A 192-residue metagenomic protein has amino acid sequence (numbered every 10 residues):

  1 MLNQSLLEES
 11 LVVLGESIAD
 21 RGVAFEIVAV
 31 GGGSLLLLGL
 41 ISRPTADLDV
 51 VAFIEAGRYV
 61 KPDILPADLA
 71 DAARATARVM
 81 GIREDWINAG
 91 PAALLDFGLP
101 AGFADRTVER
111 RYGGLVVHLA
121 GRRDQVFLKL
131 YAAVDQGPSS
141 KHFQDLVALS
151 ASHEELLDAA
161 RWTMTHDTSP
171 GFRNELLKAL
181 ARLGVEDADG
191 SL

Functional and structural regions predicted by a protein language model:
M1-L192: Compositionally biased terminal segments of proteins
